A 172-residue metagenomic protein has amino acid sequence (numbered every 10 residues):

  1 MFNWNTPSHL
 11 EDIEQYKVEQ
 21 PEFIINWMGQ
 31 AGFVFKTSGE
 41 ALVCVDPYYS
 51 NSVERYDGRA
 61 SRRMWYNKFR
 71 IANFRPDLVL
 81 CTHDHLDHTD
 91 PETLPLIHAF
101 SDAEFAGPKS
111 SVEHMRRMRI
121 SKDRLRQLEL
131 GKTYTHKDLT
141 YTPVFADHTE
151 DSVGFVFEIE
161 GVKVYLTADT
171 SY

Functional and structural regions predicted by a protein language model:
F2-P21, A106-V162: Metallo-beta-lactamase
I13-K17, S38-L80, E92-P95, Y172: Pre-active-site segment of Zn-dependent metallo-hydrolases
V18, N26-Q30, T37-S38, E150: Short, surface-exposed loop/turn motifs at beta-strand boundaries within globular domains
N26, V34, V43-C44, L80 (+2 more regions): Conserved beta-strand elements of the Class I
A31, G39-A41, L139, V162-V164: Short acidic/polar mixed-charge low-complexity motifs
D46-Y49, H83-D84, A146-H148, A168-T170: Active-site metal-binding loops of divalent metal-dependent hydrolases
Y49-S50, F157-Y172: Metallo-beta-lactamase
N67-T133: Active-site HxH/HxHxD metal-binding segment of metal-dependent hydrolases
